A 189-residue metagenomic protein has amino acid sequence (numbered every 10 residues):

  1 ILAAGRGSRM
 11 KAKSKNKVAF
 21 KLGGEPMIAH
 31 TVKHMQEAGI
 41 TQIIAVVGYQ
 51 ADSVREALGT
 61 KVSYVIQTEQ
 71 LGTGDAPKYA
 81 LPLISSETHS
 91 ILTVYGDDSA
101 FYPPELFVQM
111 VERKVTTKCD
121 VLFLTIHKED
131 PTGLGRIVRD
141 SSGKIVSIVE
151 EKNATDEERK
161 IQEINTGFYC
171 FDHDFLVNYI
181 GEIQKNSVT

Functional and structural regions predicted by a protein language model:
I1-R55, T60-I66, P104-E112: N-terminal glycine-rich phosphate-binding loop and ensuing alpha1 helix
A3-G5, L22, V46, Q70-G72 (+3 more regions): Short glycine/serine/threonine-biased micro-segments
A4, G48, G96, I126-H127 (+1 more regions): Histidine-centered beta-alpha loop that forms part of the nucleotide-sugar donor binding/catalytic region in diverse
A12-S14, T93-V94, K160-I164: Short glycine-enriched loop/turn motifs at secondary-structure junctions
K15, G39, S86-E87, T117-K118 (+1 more regions): Residue-level preference for short coil/turn positions at secondary-structure junctions
K21, I66, F123, S147-E150: Structural signal for conserved beta-strand scaffold positions within catalytic alpha/beta enzyme cores
V54-S142, C170, N178-I183: Conserved beta-loop-beta/alpha segment of the NTase-like Rossmann-fold superfamily that binds/positions NTPs
K144-T189: Catalytic-core segments of class I nucleotidyltransferases/pyrophosphorylases that form NMP-activated intermediates
